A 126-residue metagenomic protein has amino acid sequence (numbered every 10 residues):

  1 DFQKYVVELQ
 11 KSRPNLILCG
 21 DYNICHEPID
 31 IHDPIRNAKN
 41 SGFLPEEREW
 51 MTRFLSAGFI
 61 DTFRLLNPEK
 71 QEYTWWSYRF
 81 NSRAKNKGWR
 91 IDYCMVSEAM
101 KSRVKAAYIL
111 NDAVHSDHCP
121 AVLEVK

Functional and structural regions predicted by a protein language model:
D1-K87, I91: Metal-dependent phosphoesterases centered on the DNase I-like endonuclease/exonuclease/phosphatase
D30, K105, D117: Short acidic, gly/pro-rich beta-turn/loop elements at beta-sheet edges and active-site/ligand-binding grooves
R64, A106-I109: Hydrophobic/anchoring residues in structured secondary elements
M95: Hydrophobic alpha-helical positions that pack around
M100-R103: Short helix-loop capping/hinge motifs at secondary-structure junctions, enriched in acidic/polar residues
Y108-K126: Surface polyanion/phosphate-binding segment centered on an Asp-His-Pro turn
